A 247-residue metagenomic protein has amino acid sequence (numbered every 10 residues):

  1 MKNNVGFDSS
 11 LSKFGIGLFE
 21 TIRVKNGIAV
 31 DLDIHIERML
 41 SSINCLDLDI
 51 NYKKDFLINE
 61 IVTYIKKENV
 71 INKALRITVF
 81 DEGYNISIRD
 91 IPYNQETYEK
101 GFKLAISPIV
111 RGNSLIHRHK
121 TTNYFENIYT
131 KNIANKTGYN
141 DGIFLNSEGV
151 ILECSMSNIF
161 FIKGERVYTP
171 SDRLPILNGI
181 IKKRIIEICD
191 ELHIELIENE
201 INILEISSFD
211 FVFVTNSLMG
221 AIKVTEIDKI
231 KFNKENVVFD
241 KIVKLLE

Functional and structural regions predicted by a protein language model:
M1-T63, F80-E247: Helix-start/capping segments and mature chain N-termini
K66-K73, I194: Short secondary-structure junctions
A74-V79: ATP-grasp fold ATP-binding core
